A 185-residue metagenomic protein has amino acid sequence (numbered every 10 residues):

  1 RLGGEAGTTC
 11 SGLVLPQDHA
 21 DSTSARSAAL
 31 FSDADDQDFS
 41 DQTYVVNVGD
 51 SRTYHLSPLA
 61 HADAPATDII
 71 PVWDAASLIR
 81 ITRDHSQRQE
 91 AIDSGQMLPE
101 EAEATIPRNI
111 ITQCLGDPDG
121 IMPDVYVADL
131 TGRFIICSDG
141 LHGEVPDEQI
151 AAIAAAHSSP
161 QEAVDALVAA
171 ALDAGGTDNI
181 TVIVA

Functional and structural regions predicted by a protein language model:
R1, P160-D173: Short, well-structured alpha-helical segments that form the helix of a local strand-helix-strand
R1-S57, A102-D129: Catalytic core of PPM/PP2C metal-dependent serine/threonine phosphatase domains
N47-R52, I110-D119, V127-I153, V168-A170 (+2 more regions): Conserved beta-strand-loop-short alpha-helix elements that form and flank the Mn2+/Mg2+-coordinating active site
L59-D63, I69: Short loop/turn segments immediately following beta-strands, especially the blade-tip and inter-blade linker loops
I70-T131: Conserved, helical-rich catalytic subdomain that frames metal- and/or nucleotide-binding sites in enzyme alpha/beta
V145, S158-S159: Eukaryotic protein kinase
